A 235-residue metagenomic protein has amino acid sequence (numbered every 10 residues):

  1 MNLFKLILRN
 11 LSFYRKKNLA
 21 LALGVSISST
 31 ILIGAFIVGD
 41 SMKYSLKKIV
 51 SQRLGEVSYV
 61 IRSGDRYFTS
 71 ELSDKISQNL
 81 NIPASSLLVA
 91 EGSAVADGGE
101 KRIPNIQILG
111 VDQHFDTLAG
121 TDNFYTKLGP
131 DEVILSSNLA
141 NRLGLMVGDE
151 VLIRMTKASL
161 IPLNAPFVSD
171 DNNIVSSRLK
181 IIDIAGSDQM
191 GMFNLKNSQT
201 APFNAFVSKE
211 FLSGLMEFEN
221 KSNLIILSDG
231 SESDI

Functional and structural regions predicted by a protein language model:
M1-K5, Q199: Short, membrane-interfacial amphipathic segments enriched in basic
L8-I27: Membrane-interface helix starts
N10-Y14, T126, Q199: Helix-boundary and loop/linker segments of multi-pass membrane transporters
L21-L109, Q113, T117, D122-E132 (+6 more regions): Hydrophobic, regular-secondary-structure patches
V89-A90, Q113-H114, A158, D183-M190: Short, conserved beta-turn/loop elements at beta-strand boundaries and strand-helix junctions
I103, S176-R178, F193: Soluble N-terminal domains of membrane-associated systems
I108, I181-I184: Conserved hydrophobic positions within beta-strands
L145-R178: Short conserved beta-strand and strand-loop elements enriched in small hydrophobics with frequent Asp/Gly
